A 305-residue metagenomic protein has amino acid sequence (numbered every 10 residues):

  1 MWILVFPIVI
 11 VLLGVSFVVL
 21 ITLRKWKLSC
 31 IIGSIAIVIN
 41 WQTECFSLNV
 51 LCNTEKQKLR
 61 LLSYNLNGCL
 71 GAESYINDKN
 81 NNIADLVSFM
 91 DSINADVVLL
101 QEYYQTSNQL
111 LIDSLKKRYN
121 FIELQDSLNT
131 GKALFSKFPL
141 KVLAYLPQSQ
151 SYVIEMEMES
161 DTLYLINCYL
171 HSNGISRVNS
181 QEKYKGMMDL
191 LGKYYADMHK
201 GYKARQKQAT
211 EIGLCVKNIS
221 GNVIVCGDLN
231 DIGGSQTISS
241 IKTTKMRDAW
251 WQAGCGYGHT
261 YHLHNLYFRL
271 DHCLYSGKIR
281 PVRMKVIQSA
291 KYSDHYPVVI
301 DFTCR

Functional and structural regions predicted by a protein language model:
M1-D113, C304-R305: N-terminal, active-site-proximal structural segment of metallo-dependent hydrolase catalytic domains
M1-I21, K27-G33, L214-V223, L229-R305: Metal-dependent phosphoester-hydrolase catalytic domains
W2, R60-L66, N82-Q109, L165-C168 (+4 more regions): Active-site beta-strand/loop signature of hydrolases that rely on acidic residues for catalysis
A36-E55, A84-V87, V97-S180, V286: Structured beta-strand-rich core segments of catalytic domains in phosphoester-bond hydrolases
S63-N81, G174-G201: Acidic/histidine-rich helix-loop elements that form or flank divalent-metal/phosphate-binding sites at the catalytic
C69-E73, Q105-N108, Q150, N173 (+3 more regions): Active-site environment of divalent metal-dependent phosphoester hydrolases
E73-D78, Y145-L146, Y261-H264: Short, solvent-exposed loop/turn segments at secondary-structure boundaries
D91, A95, K116-N120, L140 (+2 more regions): Sec-exported extracytoplasmic/periplasmic mature domains
